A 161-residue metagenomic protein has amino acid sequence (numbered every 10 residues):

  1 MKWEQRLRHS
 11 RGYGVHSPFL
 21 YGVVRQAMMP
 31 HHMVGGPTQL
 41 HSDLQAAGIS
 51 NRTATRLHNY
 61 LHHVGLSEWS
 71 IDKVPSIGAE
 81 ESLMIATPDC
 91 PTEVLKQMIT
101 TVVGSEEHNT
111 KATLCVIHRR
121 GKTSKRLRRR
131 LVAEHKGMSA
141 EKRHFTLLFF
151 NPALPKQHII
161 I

Functional and structural regions predicted by a protein language model:
M1-T110, R120-I161: A short alpha-helical cap/connector motif
L114-H118: Short beta-strand/loop segment that forms part of the nucleotide-sugar
